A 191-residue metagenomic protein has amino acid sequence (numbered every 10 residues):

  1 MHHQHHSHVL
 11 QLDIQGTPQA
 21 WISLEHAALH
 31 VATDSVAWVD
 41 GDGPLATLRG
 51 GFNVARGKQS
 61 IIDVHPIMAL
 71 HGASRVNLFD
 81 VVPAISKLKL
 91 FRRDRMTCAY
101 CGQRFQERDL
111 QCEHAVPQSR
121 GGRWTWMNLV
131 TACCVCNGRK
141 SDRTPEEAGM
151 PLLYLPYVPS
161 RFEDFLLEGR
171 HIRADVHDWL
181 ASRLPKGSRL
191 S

Functional and structural regions predicted by a protein language model:
M1-V82, K87, M150-S191: Short helix-coil boundary/hinge micro-motifs
Q15, R123, C136-N137: A generic structural motif
I22-S23, S86, C98, P117 (+1 more regions): Secondary-structure junction/capping motif
V82-L110, V130-C136: Short cysteine-rich loop/turn motifs with clustered Cys
Q103-T131, K140-P156: Histidine-centered nuclease catalytic patch
